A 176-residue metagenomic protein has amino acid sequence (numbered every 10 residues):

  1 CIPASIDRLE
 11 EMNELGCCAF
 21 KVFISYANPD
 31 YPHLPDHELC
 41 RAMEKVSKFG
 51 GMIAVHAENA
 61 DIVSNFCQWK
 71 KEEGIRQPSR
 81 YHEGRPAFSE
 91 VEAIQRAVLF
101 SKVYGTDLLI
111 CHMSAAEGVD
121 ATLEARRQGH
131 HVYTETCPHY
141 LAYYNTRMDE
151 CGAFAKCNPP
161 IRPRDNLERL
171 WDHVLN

Functional and structural regions predicted by a protein language model:
A4-N176: Histidine/acidic residue-rich metal-binding segments in metalloenzymes
